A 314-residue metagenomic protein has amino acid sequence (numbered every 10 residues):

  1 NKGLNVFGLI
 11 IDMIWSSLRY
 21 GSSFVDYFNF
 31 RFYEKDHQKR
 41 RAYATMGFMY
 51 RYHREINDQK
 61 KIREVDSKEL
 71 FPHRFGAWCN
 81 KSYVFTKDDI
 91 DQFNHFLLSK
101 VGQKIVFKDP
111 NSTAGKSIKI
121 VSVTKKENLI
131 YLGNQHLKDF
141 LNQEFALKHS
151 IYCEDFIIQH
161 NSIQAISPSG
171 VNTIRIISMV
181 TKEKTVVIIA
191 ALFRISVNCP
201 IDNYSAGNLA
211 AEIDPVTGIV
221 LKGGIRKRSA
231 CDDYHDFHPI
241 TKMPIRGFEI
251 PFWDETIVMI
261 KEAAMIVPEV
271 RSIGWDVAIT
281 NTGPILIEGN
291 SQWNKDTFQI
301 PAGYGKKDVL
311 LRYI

Functional and structural regions predicted by a protein language model:
N1-L98, T113, I260: Conserved N-proximal alpha/beta basic substrate-recognition cap immediately N-terminal to, or forming the N-lobe
K81-S82, I105-Q135: Glycine-rich phosphate-binding loop of ATP-grasp-fold ATP-dependent ligases
I105, V187-I189, I285-I287: Protein kinase-like catalytic core scaffold
D109-N111, K125, D155-I157, S178-V180 (+3 more regions): Short, flexible loop/turn elements at secondary-structure junctions
G115, T173, R194-P200, N290-I300: Glycine-rich phosphate/pyrophosphate-binding beta-alpha loops
L132-R226: Phosphate-binding site of ATP-dependent enzymes
I219-P239: A glycine-rich, aromatic-flanked flexible loop/lid motif
D232-S272, I279-I314: C-terminal active-site "lid" helix and adjoining low-complexity regulatory extension at the edge of ATP-using catalytic
